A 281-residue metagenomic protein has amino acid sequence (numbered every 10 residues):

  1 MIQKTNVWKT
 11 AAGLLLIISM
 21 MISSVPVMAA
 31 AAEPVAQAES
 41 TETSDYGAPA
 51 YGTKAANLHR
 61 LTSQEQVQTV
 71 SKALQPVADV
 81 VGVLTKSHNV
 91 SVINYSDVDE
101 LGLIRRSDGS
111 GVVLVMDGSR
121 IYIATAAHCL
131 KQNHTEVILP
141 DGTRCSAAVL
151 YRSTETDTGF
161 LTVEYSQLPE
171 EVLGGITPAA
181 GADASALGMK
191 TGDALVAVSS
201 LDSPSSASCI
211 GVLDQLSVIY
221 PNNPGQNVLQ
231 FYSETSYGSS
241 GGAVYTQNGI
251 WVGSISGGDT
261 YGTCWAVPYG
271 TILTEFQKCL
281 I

Functional and structural regions predicted by a protein language model:
G13-S23: Bacterial N-terminal signal peptides
M21-E39: Sec-dependent signal peptide cleavage junction
E42-L74, A147, Y165, V196 (+1 more regions): C-terminal cap/linker of serine protease catalytic domains
E65-G82, N89-Y122, C145-S146, G241 (+1 more regions): A conserved glycine-rich beta-strand in the N-terminal activation segment of trypsin-fold
H88, D108, L114-T158, Y165-S166: Catalytic-histidine neighborhood of serine endopeptidases, predominantly the chymotrypsin-like S1/PA family
V92, H134-D141, D193-S200: Short conserved beta-strand and strand-loop elements enriched in small hydrophobics with frequent Asp/Gly
I104, E171-Q226, S236-S239, S256-W265: Flexible, gly/ser-rich surface segments that form the specificity/activation loops bordering the active-site cleft
V112, E234-I255: Catalytic nucleophile loop of clan PA
